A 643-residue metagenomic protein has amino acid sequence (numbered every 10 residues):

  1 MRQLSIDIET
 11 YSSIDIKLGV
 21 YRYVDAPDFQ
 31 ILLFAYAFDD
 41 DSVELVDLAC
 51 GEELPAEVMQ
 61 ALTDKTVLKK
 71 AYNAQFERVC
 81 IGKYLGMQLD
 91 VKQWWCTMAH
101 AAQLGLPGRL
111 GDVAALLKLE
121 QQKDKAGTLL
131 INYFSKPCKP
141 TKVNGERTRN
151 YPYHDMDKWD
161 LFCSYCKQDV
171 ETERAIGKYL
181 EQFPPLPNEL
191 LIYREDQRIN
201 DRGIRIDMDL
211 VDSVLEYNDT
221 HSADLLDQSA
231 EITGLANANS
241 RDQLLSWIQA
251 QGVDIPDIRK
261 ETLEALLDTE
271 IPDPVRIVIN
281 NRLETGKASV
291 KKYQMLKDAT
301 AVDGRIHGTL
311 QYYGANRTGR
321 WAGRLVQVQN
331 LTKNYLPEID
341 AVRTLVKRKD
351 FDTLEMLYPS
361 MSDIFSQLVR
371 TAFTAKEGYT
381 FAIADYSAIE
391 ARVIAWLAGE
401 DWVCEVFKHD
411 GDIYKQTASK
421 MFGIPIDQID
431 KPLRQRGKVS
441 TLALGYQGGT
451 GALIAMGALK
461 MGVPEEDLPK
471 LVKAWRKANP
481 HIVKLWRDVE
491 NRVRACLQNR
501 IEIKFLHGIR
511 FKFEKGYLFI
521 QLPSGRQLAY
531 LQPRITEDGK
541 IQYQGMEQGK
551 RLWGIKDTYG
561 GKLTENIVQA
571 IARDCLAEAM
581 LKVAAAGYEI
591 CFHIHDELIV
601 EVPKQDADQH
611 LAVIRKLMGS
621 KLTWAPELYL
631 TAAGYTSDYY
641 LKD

Functional and structural regions predicted by a protein language model:
M1-R109, G319, L336-I339, R343 (+1 more regions): Conserved RNase H-like, two-metal-ion catalytic cores of nucleic-acid enzymes
M1-R2, M59-T63, F365-T380, L581-A585: A short acidic-Thr-Gly-centered motif at the start of a beta-strand
M1-T10, I14-D15, A26, L33-A35 (+9 more regions): Conserved "right-hand" nucleotidyltransferase catalytic core of DNA-directed polymerases
S5-I6, Y72, W94-C96, F373-I389: Conserved catalytic palm subdomain of right-hand nucleotidyl-transferase polymerases, strongest for RNA-directed enzymes
L180-I192, C575-L598: Active-site palm subdomain of RNA-directed nucleic acid polymerases
I413-P432, Q532, D538-G587, C591: Generic long, charged, amphipathic alpha-helical segments
V600-K604: Short beta-strand-to-loop capping motifs
H610-M618: Short amphipathic alpha-helices in soluble, non-transmembrane regions that often serve as interface/regulatory elements
